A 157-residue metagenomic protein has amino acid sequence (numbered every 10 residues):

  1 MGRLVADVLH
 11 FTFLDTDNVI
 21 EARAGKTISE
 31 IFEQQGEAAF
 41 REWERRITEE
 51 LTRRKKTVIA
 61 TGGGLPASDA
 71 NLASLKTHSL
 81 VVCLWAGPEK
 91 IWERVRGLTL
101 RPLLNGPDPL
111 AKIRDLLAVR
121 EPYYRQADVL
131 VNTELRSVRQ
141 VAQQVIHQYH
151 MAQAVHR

Functional and structural regions predicted by a protein language model:
M1-T27, L80, A152-R157: Glycine-rich phosphate-binding loop of ATP-dependent small-molecule kinases
L4, V8, R54, A118-R157: NTP-dependent small-molecule kinase module
D15-K76, R101, Y123: ATP-dependent small-molecule kinase phosphotransfer cores that center on conserved nucleotide phosphate-binding segments
A24, E44, T52, K76 (+4 more regions): Short, flexible helix/strand-to-coil boundary loops that buttress conserved ligand/catalytic motifs in alpha/beta
G63-L65, G87-E89, R136: Short glycine-rich anion-binding loops that position phosphate/pyrophosphate groups of nucleotides and phosphorylated
T77-P122: A glycine- and Lys/Arg-enriched "phosphate-lid" helix/loop adjacent to the NTP-binding pocket of small-molecule kinases
